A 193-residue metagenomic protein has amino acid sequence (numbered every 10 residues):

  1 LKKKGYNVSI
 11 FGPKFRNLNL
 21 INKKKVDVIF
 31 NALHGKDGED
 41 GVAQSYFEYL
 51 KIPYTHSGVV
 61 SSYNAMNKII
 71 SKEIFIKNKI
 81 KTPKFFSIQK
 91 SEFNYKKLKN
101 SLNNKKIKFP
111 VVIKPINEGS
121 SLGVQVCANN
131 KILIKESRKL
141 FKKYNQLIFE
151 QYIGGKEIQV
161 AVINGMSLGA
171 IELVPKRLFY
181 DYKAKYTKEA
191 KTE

Functional and structural regions predicted by a protein language model:
L1-V60, N64-M66, I70, Q89-K99: ATP-binding N-terminal substructure of ATP-dependent carboxylate-amine bond-forming enzymes
K3-G5, P83, K188-E193: Short, intrinsically disordered, charge-balanced linker/junction segments flanking boundaries in proteins
V8, N64-K156: Active-site nucleotide/adenylate-binding loops and adjacent lid/helix of ATP-dependent enzymes
H56-S57, S121, K191-E193: Short small-residue beta-strand/loop micro-motif enriched in glycine and branched aliphatics
A128-E193: Phosphate-binding site of ATP-dependent enzymes
